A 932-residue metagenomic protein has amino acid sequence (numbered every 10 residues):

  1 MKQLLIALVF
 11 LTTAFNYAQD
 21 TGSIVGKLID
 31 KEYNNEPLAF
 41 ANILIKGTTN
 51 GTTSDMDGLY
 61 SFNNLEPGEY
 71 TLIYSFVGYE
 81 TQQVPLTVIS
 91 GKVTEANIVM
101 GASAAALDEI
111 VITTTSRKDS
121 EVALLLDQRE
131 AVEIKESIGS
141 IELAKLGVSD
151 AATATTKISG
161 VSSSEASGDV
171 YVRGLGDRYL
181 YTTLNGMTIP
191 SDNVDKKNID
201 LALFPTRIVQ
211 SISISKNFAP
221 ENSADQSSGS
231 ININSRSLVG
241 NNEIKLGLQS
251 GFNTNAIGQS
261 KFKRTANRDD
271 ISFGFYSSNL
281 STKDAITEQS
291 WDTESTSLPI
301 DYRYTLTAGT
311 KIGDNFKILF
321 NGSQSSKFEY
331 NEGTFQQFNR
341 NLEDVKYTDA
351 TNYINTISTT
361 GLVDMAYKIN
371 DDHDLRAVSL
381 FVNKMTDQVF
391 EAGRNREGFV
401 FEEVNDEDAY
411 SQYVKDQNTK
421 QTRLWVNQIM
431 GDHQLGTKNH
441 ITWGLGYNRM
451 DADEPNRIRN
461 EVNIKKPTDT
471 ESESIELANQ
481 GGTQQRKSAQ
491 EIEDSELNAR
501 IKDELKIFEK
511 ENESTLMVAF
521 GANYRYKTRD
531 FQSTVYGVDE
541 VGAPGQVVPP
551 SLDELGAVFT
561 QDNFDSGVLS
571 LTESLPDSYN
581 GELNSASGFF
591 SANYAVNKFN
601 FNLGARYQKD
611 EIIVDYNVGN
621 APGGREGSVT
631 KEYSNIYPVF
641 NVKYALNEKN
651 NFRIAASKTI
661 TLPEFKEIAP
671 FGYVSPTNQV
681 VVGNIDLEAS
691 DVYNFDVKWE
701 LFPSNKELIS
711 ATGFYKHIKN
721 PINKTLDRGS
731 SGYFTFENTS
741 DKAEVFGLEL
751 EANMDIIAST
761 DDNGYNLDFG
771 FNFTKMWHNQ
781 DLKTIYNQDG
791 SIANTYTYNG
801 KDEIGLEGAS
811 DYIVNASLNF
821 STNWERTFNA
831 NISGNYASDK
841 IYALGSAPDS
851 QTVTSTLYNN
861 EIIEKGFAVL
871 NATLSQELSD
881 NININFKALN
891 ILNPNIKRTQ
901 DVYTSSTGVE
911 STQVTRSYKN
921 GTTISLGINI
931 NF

Functional and structural regions predicted by a protein language model:
I29, Y33-N34, A41-L44, S75-V77 (+3 more regions): Short, acidic, small-residue-rich periplasmic hinge/interaction motif at the N-terminus of Gram-negative outer-membrane
T48-L59: Short, acidic Ser/Thr/Gly-rich low-complexity loop/linker segments typical of extracellular and cell-surface proteins
R117-K118, V122, L126-Y171, G186-L203 (+2 more regions): Periplasmic N-terminal accessory/gating domains of Gram-negative outer-membrane beta-barrel systems
T188, T528, P550, E554-V568 (+9 more regions): Surface-exposed extracellular loop regions of Gram-negative outer-membrane beta-barrel proteins, predominantly
Q289-E391, F640: Transmembrane beta-barrel wall of Gram-negative outer-membrane proteins
D406-M430, E573-A586, K631, I660-I718 (+5 more regions): Outer-membrane beta-barrel signature, preferentially recognizing the C-terminal barrel domain of Gram-negative
F714-H717, F734-K840, L844: Gram-negative outer-membrane beta-barrel transporters
Y836-S850, S875-F932: C-terminal beta-signal and adjacent terminal beta-strands/loops of Gram-negative outer-membrane beta-barrel proteins
